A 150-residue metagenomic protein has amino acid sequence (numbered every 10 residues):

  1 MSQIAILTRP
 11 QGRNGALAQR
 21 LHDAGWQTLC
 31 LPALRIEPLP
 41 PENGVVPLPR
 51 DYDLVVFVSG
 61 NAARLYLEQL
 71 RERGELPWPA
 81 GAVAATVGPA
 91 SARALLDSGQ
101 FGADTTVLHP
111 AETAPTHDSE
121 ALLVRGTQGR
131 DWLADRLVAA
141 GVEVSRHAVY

Functional and structural regions predicted by a protein language model:
M1-Y150: Conserved beta-alpha
